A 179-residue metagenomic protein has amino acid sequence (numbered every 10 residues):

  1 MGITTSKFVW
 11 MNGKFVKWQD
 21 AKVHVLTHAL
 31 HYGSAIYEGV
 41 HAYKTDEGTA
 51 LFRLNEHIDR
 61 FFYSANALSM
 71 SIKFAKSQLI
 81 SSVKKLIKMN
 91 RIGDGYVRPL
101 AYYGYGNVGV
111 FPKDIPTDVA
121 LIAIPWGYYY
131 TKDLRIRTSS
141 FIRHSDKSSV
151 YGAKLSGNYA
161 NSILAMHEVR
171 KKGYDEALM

Functional and structural regions predicted by a protein language model:
M1-F74, S81-K85, V110-M179: Helix-start/capping segments and mature chain N-termini
H41-T45, M89-R91, Y96, L100-Y102: Active-site microenvironments in enzyme catalytic cores
A75-K84, D94-V108: Short, glycine/charge-rich beta-strand/loop segments that flank catalytic centers and engage negatively charged groups
